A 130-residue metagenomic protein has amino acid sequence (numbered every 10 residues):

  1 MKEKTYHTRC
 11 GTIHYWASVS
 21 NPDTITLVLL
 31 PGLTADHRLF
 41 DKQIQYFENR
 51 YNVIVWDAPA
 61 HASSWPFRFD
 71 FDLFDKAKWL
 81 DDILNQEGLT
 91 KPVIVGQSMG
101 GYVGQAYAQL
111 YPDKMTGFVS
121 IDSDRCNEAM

Functional and structural regions predicted by a protein language model:
M1-K4: A domain-start/cap signature at the N-terminus of enzymes
T8-C10, W16, I54-V95: Active-site loop/oxyanion-hole signature of alpha/beta-hydrolase fold enzymes
R9-P66: Conserved HGGG/HGGXW glycine-rich cap/lid loop of the alpha/beta-hydrolase fold
T26, R50-N52, T90-V93, K114-G117: Structural signature of beta-strand start/N-cap positions in the alpha/beta core of ABC transporter nucleotide-binding
A35, A60, G101, R125-C126: Active-site micro-motifs of SAM-dependent methyltransferase domains
I44, L84, Y107-A108: A conserved amphipathic alpha-helix that caps or lines the catalytic cleft of carbohydrate- and lipid-modifying enzymes
G96, G100, G104: Gly/Ala-rich beta-loop-alpha elbow adjacent to hydrolase catalytic centers
Q105-L110, T116-M130: Flexible "cap/lid" loop of the alpha/beta hydrolase fold
